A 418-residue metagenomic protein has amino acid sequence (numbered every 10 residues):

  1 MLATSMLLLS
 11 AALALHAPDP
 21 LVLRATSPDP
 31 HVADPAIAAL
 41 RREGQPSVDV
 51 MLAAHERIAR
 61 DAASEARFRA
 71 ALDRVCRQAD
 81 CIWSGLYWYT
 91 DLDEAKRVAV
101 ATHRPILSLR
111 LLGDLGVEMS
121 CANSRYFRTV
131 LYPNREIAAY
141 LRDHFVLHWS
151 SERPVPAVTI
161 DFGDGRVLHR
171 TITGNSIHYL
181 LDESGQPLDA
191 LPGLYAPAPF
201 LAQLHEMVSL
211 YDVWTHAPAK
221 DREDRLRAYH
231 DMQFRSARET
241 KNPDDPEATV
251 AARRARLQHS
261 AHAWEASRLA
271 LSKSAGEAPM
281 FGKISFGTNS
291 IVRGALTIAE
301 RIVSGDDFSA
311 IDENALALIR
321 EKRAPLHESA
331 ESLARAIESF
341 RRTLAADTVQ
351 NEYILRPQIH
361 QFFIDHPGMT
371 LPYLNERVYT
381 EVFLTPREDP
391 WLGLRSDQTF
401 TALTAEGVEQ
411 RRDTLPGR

Functional and structural regions predicted by a protein language model:
L15-A17, A39-D49: Alpha-helix capping and inter-helical loop/turn segments
P20-V22, V50-H55: Buried hydrophobic core positions in alpha-solenoid tandem helical repeats
R24-P28: Alpha-solenoid helical repeat architecture
D29, L40, A219-R418: Long, charged, low-complexity terminal extensions
A33-I37, F68: Conserved hydrophobic register position within alpha-solenoid helical repeats
E65-T102: N-terminal leader/targeting and pre-domain segments
L92-V100, Y126-D189, H205-M207, L333 (+1 more regions): Thioredoxin-like thiol-disulfide oxidoreductase module
T102-E118, L147: Short active-site neighborhood of thiol/selenol oxidoreductases, capturing the structured segment around
